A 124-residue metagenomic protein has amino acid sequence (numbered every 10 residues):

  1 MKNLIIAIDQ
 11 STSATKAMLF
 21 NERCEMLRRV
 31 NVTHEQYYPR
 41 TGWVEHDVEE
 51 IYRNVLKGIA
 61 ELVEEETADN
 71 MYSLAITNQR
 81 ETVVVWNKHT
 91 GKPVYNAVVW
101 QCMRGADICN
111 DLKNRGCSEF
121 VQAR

Functional and structural regions predicted by a protein language model:
M1-K2: Basic/polar N-terminal segments that are highly enriched at the extreme N-terminus, encompassing both cleavable
I5, Q10-V48, G91-W100: Short glycine-rich, Thr/Ser-proximal phosphate-binding strand/loop in the N-terminal lobe of ATP-dependent enzymes
K16-L19, I51, V55-L56, I76: A generic N-terminal leader/anchor concept
V30-T67, D107: N-terminal phosphate-binding loop and adjacent alpha-helix
K57-R124: Glycine-rich phosphate-binding/catalytic subdomain of phosphoryl-transfer and nucleotide/sugar-phosphate-processing
